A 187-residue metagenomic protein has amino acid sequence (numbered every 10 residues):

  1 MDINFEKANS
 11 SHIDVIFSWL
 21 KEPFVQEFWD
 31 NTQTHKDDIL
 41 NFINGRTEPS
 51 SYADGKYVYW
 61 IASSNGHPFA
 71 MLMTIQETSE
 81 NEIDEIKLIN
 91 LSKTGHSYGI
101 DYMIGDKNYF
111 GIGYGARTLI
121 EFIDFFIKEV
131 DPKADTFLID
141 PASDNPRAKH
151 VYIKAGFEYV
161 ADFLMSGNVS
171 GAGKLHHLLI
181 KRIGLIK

Functional and structural regions predicted by a protein language model:
M1-D14, S18, E27, R182-K187: Conserved N-terminal entry element of GNAT/NAT acetyltransferase domains
S18-T34, S50: Helix-loop element at the rim of GNAT/NAT acetyltransferase active sites that forms part of the acceptor-substrate
T32-Y57, S63: Active-site rim helix/loop that mediates acceptor-substrate recognition in acyltransferases
D54-T78: Conserved beta-hairpin
T74-I104, N108-F110: Conserved acyl-donor/pantetheine-binding loop and adjacent beta-alpha core of acyl/acetyltransferases and related
Y109, G113-F122: Conserved acetyl-CoA pyrophosphate-binding loop and the N-cap/start of the following alpha-helix in GNAT-like
A116-R117, S143-A161: Conserved active-site alpha-helix within GNAT-family acetyltransferase domains
K133-K149, M165-G173: Conserved beta-strand-loop-alpha-helix junction that forms the acyl-donor binding cleft
